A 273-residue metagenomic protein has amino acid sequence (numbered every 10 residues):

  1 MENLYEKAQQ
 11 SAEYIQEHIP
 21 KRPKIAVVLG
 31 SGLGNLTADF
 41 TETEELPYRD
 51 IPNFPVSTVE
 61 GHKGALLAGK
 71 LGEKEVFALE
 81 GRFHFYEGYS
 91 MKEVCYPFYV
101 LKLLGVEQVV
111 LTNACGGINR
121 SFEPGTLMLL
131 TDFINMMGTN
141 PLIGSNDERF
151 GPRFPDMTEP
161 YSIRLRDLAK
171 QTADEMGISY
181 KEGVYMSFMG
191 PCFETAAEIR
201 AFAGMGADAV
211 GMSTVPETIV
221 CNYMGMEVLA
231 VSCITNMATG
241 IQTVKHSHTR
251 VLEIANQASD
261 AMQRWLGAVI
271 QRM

Functional and structural regions predicted by a protein language model:
M1-M157: Metabolite-binding pocket within alpha/beta catalytic cores that recognizes anionic/polar moieties
Y14, H18, R164, L168-S179 (+1 more regions): Generic non-transmembrane alpha-helical segments
L101-G105, A203, N222: Non-catalytic positions within long, well-ordered alpha-helices that form the structural scaffold/packing of enzyme
E107-Q108, D208, E227: Short acidic/polar active-site loop segments enriched in Thr and Asp
I134, G138, S145-P191: Histidine/lysine/aspartate-rich catalytic loop segments that bind and position anionic ligands
T172-D208, L266, M273: Active-site/ligand-binding-proximal alpha/beta "capping" segment
M212-R250: Zn-dependent metallopeptidase/amidohydrolase metal-coordination segment
T239-M273: His/Asp/Glu-rich mid-to-C-terminal helical/loop segments that flank catalytic regions of hydrolases
